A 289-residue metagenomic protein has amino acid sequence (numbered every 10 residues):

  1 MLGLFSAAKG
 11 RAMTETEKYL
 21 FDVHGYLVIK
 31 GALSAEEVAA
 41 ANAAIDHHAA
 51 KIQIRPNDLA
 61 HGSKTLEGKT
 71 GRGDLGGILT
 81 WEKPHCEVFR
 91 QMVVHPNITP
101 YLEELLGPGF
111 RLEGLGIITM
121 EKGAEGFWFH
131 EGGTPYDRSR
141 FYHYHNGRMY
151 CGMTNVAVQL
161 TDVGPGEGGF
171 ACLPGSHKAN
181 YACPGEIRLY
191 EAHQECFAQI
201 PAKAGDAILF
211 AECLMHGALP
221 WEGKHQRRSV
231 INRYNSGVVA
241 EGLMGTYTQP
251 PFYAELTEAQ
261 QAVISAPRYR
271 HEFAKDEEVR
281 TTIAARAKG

Functional and structural regions predicted by a protein language model:
L2-V23, K30-Y144: Non-heme Fe(II)-dependent double-stranded beta-helix
R11, L27, G31, Q91 (+2 more regions): Helix-turn-helix-type domain boundary/helix-start signal
Y19, M149-N155, T161-L219, V239: Double-stranded beta-helix
S34-A35, I117-A124, T134, V163-P165 (+3 more regions): Short, solvent-exposed loop/turn segments at secondary-structure junctions
K51, R55-K64, I187, A207 (+2 more regions): Non-heme Fe(II)/2-oxoglutarate
G114-I117, V156-V158, V230-Y234: A structural signal for short, well-ordered beta-strand segments
A124-E131, R138-F141, G166-C172, Y181-G185 (+2 more regions): A short secondary-structure junction signal
T134-R138, A179-I187, A192, F252-L256 (+1 more regions): Mobile, glycine-enriched helix-loop/loop "lid" segments at the mouths of ligand-binding/catalytic clefts that gate
